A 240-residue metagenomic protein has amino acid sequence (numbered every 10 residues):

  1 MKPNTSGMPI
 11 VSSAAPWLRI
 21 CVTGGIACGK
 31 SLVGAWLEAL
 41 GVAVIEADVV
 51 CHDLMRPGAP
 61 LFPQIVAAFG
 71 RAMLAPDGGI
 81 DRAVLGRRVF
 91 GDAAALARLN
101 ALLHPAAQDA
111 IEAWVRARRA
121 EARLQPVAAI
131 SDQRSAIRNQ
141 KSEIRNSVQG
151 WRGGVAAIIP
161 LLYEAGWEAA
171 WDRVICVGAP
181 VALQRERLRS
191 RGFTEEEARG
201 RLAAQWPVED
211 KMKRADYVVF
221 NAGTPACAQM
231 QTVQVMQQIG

Functional and structural regions predicted by a protein language model:
T5-A15, L124-Q149: Short, basic, low-complexity termini and linkers enriched in Ser/Thr/Gly/Pro that act as targeting/leader peptides
V22: Hydrophobic anchor at the beta1->P-loop junction of P-loop NTPases
C28: ATP-binding Walker
S31: Walker A/P-loop
V42-R56: Short beta-strand-centered segment that lines the nucleotide-binding/catalytic pocket of NTP-utilizing
H52-V127, R145-R152: ATP-dependent small-molecule kinase phosphotransfer cores that center on conserved nucleotide phosphate-binding segments
A110-I111, R116, E168-A170, R189-G240: Small-molecule kinase domains that catalyze NTP-dependent phosphoryl transfer to phosphate-bearing small molecules
E112-R116, G150-S190: ATP-dependent NMP and nucleoside kinases share a basic, alpha-helical "lid"
